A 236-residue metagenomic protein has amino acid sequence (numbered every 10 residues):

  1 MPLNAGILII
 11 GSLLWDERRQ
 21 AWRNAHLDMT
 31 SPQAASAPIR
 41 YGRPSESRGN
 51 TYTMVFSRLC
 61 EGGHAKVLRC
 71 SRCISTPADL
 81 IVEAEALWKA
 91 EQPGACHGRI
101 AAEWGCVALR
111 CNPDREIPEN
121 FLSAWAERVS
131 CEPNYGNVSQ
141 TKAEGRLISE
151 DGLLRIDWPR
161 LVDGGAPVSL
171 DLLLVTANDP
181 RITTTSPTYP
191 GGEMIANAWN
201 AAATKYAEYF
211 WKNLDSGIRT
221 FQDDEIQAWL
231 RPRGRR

Functional and structural regions predicted by a protein language model:
M1-R236: Glycine-aromatic micro-motifs
